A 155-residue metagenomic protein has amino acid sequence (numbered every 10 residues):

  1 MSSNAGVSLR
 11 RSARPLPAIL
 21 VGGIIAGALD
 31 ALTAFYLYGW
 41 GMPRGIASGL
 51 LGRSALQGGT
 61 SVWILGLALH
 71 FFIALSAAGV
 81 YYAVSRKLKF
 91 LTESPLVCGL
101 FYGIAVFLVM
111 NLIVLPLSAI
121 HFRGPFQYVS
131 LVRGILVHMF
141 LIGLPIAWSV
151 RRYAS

Functional and structural regions predicted by a protein language model:
M1-A13: Short, Lys/Arg-rich, polar N-terminal cytosolic tail immediately upstream of the first transmembrane signal-anchor
R10-G39: N-terminal signal-anchor transmembrane alpha helix
P15-I19, K87-L108: Internal alpha-helical transmembrane segments of multi-pass membrane proteins
G27-A31, G103-I113: Aromatic-anchored segments of alpha-helical transmembrane domains
G39-G59: Membrane-interface interhelical connector segments
W40-G41, L112-I135: Interfacial helix-loop-helix junctions of multi-pass membrane proteins
L65-Y82: Hydrophobic alpha-helical transmembrane segments
S76, V137-R151: Hydrophobic cores of alpha-helical transmembrane segments in multi-pass inner/ER membrane proteins, independent
